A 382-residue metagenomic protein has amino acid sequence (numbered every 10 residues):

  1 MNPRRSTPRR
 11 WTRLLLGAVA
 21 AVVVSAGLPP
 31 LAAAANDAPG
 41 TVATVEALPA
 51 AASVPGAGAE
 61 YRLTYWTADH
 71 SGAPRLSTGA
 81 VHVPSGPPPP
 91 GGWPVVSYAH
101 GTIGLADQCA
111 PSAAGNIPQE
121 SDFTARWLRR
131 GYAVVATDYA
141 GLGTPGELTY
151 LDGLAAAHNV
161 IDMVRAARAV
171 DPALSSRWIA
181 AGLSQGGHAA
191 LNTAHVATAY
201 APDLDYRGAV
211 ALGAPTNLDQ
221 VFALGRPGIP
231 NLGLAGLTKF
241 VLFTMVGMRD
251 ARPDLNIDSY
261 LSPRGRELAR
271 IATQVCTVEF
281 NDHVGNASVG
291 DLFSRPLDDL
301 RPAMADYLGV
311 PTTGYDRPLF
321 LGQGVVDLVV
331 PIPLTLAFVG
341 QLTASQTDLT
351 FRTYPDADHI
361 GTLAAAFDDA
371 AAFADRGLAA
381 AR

Functional and structural regions predicted by a protein language model:
R4, R10-R13, G17, A32-P88 (+1 more regions): Catalytic-loop region of hydrolases
G17-G27: Bacterial N-terminal signal peptides
H70-T78, H82-R129, D138, G143: Short, surface-exposed "cap/lid" segments of acyl-processing enzymes
Y150-V170: Alpha/beta-hydrolase active-site loop
R165-L237: Primarily recognizes the serine-hydrolase "nucleophile elbow" in alpha/beta-hydrolase and SGNH/GDSL folds
P215-T312: Accessory cap/linker subdomain of secreted extracellular hydrolases
L292-Y307, V329, P333-R382: C-terminal catalytic histidine-bearing segment of alpha/beta-hydrolase fold enzymes
Y315, F320-D327: Short beta-strand/loop motif that positions the catalytic acidic residue of the alpha/beta-hydrolase fold
